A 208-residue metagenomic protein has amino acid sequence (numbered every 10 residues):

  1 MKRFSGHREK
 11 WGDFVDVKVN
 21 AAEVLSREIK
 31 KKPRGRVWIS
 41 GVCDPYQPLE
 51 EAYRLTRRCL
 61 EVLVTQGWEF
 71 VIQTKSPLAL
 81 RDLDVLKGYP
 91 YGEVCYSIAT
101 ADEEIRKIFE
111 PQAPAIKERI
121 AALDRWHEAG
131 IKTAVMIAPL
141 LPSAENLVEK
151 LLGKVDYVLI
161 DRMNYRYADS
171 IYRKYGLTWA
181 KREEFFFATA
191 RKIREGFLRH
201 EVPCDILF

Functional and structural regions predicted by a protein language model:
M1-E93, A101-E104, I116, E128: Conserved Radical SAM active-site core
V24-L25, L55-C59, D82, E118-A122 (+2 more regions): A general structural detector for well-ordered alpha-helical segments in enzyme core domains, enriched
V37, F70, V94-Y96, T133-V135 (+2 more regions): Hydrophobic faces of well-ordered beta-strands that scaffold small-molecule active sites in alpha/beta enzyme cores
V42-D44, K75-P77, S97-A101, A138-L140 (+2 more regions): Active-site beta-loop-alpha junctions enriched in small/polar residues
V64, K87, I120-G130, R194-V202: Surface-exposed amphipathic alpha-helices with a cationic face
D84-A101, D156-A168: Non-cysteine beta-strand/loop elements that form the S-adenosyl-L-methionine
Q112, A122-E145: Conserved strand-turn element in the central/C-terminal portion of the radical SAM core barrel that lines
P139-F208: Auxiliary Fe-S-binding modules of radical SAM enzymes
